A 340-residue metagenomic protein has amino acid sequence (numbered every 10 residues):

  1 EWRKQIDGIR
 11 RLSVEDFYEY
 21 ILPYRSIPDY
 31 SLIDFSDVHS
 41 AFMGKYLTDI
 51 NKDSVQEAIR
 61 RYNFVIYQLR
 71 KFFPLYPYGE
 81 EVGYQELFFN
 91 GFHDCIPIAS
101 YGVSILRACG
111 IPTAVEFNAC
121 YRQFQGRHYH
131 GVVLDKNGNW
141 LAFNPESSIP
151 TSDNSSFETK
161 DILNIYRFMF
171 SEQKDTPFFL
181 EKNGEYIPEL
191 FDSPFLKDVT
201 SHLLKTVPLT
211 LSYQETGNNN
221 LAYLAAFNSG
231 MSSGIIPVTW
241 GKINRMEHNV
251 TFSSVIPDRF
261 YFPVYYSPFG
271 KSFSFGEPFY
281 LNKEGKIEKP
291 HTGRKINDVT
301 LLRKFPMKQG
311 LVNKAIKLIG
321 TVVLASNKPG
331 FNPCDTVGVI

Functional and structural regions predicted by a protein language model:
E1-Y62, A108, N137, F143 (+1 more regions): N-terminal accessory/pre-domain segments preceding catalytic cores
K45-V65, Y76-Q85, N90-Y186: Hydrophobic/aromatic-rich core segments of domains that either
L75, E80, Q214-N218: Generic structural signal for short, solvent-exposed loop/turn connectors between secondary structure elements
